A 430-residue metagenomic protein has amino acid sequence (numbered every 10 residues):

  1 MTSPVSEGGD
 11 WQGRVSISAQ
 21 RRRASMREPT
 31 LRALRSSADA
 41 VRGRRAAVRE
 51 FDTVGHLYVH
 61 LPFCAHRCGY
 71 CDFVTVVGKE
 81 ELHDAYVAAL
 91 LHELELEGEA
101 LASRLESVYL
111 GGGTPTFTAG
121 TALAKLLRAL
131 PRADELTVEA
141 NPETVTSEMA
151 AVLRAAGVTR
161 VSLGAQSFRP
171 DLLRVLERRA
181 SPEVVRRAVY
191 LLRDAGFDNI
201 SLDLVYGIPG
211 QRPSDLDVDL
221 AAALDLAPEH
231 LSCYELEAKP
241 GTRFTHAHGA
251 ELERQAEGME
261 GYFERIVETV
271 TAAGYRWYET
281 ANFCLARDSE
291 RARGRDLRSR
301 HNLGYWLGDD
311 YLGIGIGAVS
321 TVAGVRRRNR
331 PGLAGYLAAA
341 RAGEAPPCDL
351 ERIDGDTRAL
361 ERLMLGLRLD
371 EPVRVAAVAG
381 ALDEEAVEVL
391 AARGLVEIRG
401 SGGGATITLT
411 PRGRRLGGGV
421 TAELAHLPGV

Functional and structural regions predicted by a protein language model:
M1-G55, A65: Flexible, acidic/Gly-rich N-terminal and inter-domain linker regions that tether and position cofactor-handling modules
A40-R42, R49-H56, V74-A381, G429: C-terminal scaffold of the Radical SAM
P62-T75: Local cysteine-cluster metal-coordination motifs and their immediate loop/turn environment, predominantly Fe-S cluster
A379-R393: Short amphipathic alpha-helical interaction segments
A391-G402: A short, conserved structural fragment
G403-T410: Minor-groove-contacting beta-hairpin "wing" of winged helix-turn-helix DNA-binding domains
R412-V430: Short, amphipathic alpha-helical interaction segments positioned at domain boundaries
